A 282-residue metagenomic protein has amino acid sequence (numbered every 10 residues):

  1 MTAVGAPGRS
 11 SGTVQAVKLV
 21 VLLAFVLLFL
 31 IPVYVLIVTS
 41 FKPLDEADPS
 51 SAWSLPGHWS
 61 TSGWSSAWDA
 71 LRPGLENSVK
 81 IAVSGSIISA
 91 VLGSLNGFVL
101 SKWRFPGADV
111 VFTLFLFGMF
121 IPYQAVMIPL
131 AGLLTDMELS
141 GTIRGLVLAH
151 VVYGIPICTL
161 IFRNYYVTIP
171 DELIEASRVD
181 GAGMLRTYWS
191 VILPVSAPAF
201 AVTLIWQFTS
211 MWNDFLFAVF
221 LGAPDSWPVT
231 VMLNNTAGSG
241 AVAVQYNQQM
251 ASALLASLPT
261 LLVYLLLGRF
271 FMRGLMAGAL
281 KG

Functional and structural regions predicted by a protein language model:
M1-G12: Short, Lys/Arg-rich, polar N-terminal cytosolic tail immediately upstream of the first transmembrane signal-anchor
V14-G282: A structural signal for multi-pass alpha-helical bundles of membrane permease subunits that mediate small-molecule
